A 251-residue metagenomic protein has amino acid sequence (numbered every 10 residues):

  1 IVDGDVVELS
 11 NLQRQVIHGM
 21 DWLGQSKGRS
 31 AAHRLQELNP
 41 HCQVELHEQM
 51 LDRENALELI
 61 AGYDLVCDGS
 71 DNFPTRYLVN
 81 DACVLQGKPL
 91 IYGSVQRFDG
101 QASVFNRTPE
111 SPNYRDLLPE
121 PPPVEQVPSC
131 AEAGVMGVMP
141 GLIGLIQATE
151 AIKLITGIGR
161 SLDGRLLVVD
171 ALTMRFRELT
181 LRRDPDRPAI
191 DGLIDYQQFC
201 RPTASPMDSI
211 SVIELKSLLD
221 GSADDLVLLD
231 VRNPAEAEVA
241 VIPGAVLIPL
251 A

Functional and structural regions predicted by a protein language model:
V2, L229, I248: The conserved SAM/SAH-binding core of class I Rossmann-like methyltransferase domains, concentrating on the hydrophobic
V2-N39: Glycine-rich phosphate-binding loop and adjoining beta1-alpha1-beta2 segment of Rossmann-like nucleotide-binding folds
N39-R53, L57, G62-I143, R177-L181 (+1 more regions): E1/E1-like adenylate-forming module used to activate ubiquitin-like modifiers and sulfur-carrier proteins
L46-M50, S211, P249: Short loop/edge segments at beta-strand edges and connector loops that shape dinucleotide/nucleotide cofactor-binding
E54-G62, S217-G221, A251: Short amphipathic alpha-helix with an adjacent loop that forms part of the alpha/beta core around
L145-R160: Oxidoreductase and adenylate-handling cofactor-binding alpha/beta cores
A171-A240: Flexible, polar/low-complexity N-terminal or interdomain linker segments that lie immediately upstream of folded
G244-A251: Helix-loop module immediately N-terminal to the HCX5R catalytic loop in PTP-like cysteine phosphatase domains
